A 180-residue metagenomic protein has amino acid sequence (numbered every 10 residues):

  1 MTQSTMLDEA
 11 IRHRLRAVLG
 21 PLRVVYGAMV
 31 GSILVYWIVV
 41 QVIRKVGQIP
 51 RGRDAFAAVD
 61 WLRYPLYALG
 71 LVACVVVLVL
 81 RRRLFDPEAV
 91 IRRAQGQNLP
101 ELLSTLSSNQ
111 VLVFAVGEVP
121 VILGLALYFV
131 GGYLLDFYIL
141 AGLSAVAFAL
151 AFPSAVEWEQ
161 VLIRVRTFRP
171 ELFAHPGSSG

Functional and structural regions predicted by a protein language model:
M1-A73, I91, Q95, P170 (+1 more regions): Interaction-prone helical segments in low-complexity regions
T2, V90-A94, A141-G180: Short terminal or interdomain "cap/linker" segment that borders an active site or interface and mediates
R23-G31, S107-E118: Select subsegments of transmembrane alpha-helices in polytopic membrane proteins, especially boundary-proximal
Y67-R83, S144-F152: Hydrophobic alpha-helical membrane-embedded segments
L78-P100: Membrane-helix interface/capping segments
R92-V116: Short membrane-interface loop/juxtamembrane segments of multi-pass integral membrane proteins
A115-D136: Alpha-helical transmembrane segments and their membrane-interface junctions in multi-pass membrane proteins
